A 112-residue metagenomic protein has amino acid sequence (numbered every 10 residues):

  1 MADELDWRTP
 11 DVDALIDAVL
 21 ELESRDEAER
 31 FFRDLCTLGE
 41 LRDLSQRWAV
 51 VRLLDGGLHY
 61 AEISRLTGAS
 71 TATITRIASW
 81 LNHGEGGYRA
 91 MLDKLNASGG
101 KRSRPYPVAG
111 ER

Functional and structural regions predicted by a protein language model:
M1-L22: General nucleic-acid-binding
I16-E23, G39, V108-R112: Helix-turn-helix/homeodomain-like alpha-helical modules used for DNA recognition and transcription-factor dimerization
E27-Q46: Short, Lys/Arg-enriched anionic-surface-contact patches
L44-L58: Short, amphipathic alpha-helical "recognition" segments used to contact nucleic acids or chromatin
E62-G68, I74: Short alpha-helical "recognition helix" segments of helix-turn-helix
T71-S98: C-terminal structural segments of small proteins and small subunits
M91-R112: Intrinsically disordered, low-complexity basic tails/linkers immediately adjacent to helix-turn-helix/homeobox/MYB/SANT
